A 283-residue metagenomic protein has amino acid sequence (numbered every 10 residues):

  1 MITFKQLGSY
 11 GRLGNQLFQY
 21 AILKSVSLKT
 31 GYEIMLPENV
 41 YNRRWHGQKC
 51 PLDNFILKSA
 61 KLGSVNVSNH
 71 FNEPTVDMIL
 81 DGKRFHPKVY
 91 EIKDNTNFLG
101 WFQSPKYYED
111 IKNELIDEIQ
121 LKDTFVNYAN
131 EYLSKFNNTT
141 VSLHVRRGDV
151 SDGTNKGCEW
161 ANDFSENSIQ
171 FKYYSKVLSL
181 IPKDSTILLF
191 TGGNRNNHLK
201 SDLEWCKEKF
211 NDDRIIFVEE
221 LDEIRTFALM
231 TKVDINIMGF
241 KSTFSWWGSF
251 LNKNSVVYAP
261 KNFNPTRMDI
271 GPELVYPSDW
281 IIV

Functional and structural regions predicted by a protein language model:
M1-T3: Extreme N-terminal starter segment of soluble prokaryotic enzymes
G8-F18: A short, glycine/small-residue-rich beta-strand->loop->alpha-helix junction that serves as a flexible
L13, D184-Y258, P265: Donor-binding and catalytic core of enzymes assembling or modifying cell-surface/extracellular glycoconjugates
Q16-L28, Q170-S179: Histidine-anchored nucleotide/phosphate-binding helix
Y32-R43: A short beta-strand-loop structural module common to alpha/beta enzyme folds
R43-S185, Y276-S278: Secretory-pathway luminal glycosyltransferase catalytic domains
R44-L62, N197-N211, D269-E273: Short, aromatic/basic amphipathic alpha-helical patches
R267-V283: Leloir-type glycosyltransferase catalytic cores
